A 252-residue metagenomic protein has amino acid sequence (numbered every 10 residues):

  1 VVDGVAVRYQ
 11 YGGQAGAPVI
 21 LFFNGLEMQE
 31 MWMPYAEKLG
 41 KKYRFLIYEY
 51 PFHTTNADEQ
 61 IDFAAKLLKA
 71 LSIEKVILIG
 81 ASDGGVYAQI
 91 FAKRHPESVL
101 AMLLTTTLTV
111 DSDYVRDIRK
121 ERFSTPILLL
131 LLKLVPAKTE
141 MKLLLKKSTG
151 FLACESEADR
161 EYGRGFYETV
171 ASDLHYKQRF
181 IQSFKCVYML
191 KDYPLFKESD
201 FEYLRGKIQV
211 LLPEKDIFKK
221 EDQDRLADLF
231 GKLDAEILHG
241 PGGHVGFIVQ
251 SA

Functional and structural regions predicted by a protein language model:
V5-T54: Conserved HGGG/HGGXW glycine-rich cap/lid loop of the alpha/beta-hydrolase fold
L46-A81: Active-site loop/oxyanion-hole signature of alpha/beta-hydrolase fold enzymes
G80, G84, A88: Gly/Ala-rich beta-loop-alpha elbow adjacent to hydrolase catalytic centers
K93, M102-L134: Flexible "cap/lid" loop of the alpha/beta hydrolase fold
D113-V115, A137-D200: Conserved alpha/beta-hydrolase catalytic His-Asp/Glu region
L204, V210-L212: Short beta-strand/loop motif that positions the catalytic acidic residue of the alpha/beta-hydrolase fold
I217-D222: Conserved alpha/beta-hydrolase "acid-adjacent" motif
G242-S251: Catalytic histidine-centered segment of alpha/beta-hydrolase-like enzymes
